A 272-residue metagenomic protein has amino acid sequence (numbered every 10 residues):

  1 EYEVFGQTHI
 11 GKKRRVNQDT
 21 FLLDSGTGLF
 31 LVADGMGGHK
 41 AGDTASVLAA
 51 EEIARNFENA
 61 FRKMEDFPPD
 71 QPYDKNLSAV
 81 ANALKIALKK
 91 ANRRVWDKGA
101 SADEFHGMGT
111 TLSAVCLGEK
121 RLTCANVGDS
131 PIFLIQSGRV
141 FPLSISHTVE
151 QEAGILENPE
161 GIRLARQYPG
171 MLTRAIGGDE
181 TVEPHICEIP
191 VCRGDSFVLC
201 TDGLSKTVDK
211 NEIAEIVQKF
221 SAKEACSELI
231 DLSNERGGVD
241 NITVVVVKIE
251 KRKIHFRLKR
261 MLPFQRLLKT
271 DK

Functional and structural regions predicted by a protein language model:
E1-K272: PP2C/PPM-type serine/threonine phosphatase catalytic domain
